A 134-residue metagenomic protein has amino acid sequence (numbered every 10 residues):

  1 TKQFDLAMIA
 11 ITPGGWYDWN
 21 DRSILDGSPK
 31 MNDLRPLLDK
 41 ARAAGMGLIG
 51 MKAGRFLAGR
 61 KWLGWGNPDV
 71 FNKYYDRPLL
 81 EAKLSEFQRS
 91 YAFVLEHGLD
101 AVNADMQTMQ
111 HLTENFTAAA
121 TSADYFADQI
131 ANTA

Functional and structural regions predicted by a protein language model:
Q3, M8, G15-A134: Structured C-terminal cap/extension of enzyme domains
